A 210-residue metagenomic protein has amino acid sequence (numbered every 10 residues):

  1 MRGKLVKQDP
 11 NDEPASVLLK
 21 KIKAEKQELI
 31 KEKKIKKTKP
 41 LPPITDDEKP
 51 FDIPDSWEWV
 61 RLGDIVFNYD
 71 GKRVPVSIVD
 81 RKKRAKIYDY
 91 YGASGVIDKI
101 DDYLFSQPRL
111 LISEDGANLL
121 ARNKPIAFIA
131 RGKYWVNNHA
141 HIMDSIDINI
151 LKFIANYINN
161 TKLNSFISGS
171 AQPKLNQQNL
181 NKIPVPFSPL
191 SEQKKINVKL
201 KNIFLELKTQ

Functional and structural regions predicted by a protein language model:
M1-A24, E28, K182-Q210: Amphipathic alpha-helical coiled-coil/heptad-repeat segments
M1-V60, D64, S106, K152: Accessory (non-catalytic) regions of SAM-dependent nucleic-acid methyltransferases and partner specificity/recognition
K4, D47-R73, R81-G92, L190-V198 (+1 more regions): Non-catalytic DNA-recognition/assembly elements of restriction-modification systems
L5, Q27, D70-G71, V96 (+1 more regions): Generic structural signal for secondary-structure transition and capping sites
L41, L163, L175: Short clusters of hydrophobic/aromatic residues that line enzyme substrate/ligand-binding pockets
P50-V60, A140-L151, N160, N164-S165 (+2 more regions): Proline-centric
G92-S94, I100-N159, S168-L180: A short beta-sheet element
